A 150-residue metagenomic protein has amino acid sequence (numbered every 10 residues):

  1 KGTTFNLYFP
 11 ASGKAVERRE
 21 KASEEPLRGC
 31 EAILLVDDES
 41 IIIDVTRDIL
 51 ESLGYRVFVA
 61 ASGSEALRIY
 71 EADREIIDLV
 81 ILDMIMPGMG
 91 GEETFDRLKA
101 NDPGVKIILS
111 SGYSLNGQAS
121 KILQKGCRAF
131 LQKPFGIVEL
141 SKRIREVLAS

Functional and structural regions predicted by a protein language model:
K1-L35, S40, K106-I108, I144: C-terminal end segment of the histidine kinase catalytic
V36-D37, A60, V80: Conserved sequence signature across two-component system core domains
D38-S40, T46, G136: Two-component His->Asp phosphorelay active-site signatures
D44-S52: Charged docking surfaces used in two-component/phosphorelay signaling
V59-R68, G91: Helix N-cap/capping motif at the beta->alpha junctions
D83: Active-site residues of response regulator receiver
M86: Receiver (REC) domain active-site loop signature in two-component systems and cognate sites in sensor histidine kinases
E93-A100, G104-V105, S111-Q132, I137-R145: Alpha4 helix (beta4-alpha4-beta5 surface) of REC/receiver domains from two-component response regulators
